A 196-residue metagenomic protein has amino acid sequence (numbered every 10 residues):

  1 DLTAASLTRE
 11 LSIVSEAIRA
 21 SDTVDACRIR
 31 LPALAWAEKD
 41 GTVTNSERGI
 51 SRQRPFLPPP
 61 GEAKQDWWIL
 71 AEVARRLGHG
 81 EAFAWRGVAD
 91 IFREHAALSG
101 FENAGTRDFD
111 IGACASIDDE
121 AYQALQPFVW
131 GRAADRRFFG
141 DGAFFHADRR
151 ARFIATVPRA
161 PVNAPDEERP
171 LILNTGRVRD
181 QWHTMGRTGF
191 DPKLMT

Functional and structural regions predicted by a protein language model:
D1-E62, R93-T196: A cross-kingdom feature strongest in bacterial/archaeal respiratory oxidoreductases
W67-F83: Non-catalytic, well-ordered alpha-helical segments in soluble enzyme domains
H79-R86, F101-G105: Intrinsically disordered or highly flexible coil/loop and linker segments, enriched in small and charged/polar residues
R86-R93: Short linear loop/turn motifs
